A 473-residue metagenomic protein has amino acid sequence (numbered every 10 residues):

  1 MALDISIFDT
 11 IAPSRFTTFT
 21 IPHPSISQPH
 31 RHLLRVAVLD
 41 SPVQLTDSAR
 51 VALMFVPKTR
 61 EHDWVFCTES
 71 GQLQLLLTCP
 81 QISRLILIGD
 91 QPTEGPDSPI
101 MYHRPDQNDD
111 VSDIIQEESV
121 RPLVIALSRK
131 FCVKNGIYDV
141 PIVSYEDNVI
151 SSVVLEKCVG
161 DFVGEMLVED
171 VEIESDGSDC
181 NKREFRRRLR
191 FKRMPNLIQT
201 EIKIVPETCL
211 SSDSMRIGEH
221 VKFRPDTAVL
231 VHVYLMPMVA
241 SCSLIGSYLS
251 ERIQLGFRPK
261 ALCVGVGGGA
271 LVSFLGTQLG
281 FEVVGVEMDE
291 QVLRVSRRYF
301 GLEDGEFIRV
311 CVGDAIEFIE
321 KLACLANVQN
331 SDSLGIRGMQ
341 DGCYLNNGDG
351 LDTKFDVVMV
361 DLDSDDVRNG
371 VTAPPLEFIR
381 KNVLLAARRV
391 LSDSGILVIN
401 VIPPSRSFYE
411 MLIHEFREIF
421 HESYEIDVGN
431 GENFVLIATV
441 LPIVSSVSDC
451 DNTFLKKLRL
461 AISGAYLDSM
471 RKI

Functional and structural regions predicted by a protein language model:
A2-V36, S41-V51, F55-K157, D161-V163 (+6 more regions): The AdoMet/dcAdoMet-binding core of the Class I SAM-like
G164-P206: Canonical SH2 domain fold
E174, P195-L197, D289, L441-V444: Short loop/turn segments at secondary-structure transitions that flank enzyme active sites
R188-V221, R417-E418, S448-S463: Aromatic/acidic cage segments in peptide-binding pockets
H414, E418-I473: Core SAM-dependent methyltransferase catalytic element
